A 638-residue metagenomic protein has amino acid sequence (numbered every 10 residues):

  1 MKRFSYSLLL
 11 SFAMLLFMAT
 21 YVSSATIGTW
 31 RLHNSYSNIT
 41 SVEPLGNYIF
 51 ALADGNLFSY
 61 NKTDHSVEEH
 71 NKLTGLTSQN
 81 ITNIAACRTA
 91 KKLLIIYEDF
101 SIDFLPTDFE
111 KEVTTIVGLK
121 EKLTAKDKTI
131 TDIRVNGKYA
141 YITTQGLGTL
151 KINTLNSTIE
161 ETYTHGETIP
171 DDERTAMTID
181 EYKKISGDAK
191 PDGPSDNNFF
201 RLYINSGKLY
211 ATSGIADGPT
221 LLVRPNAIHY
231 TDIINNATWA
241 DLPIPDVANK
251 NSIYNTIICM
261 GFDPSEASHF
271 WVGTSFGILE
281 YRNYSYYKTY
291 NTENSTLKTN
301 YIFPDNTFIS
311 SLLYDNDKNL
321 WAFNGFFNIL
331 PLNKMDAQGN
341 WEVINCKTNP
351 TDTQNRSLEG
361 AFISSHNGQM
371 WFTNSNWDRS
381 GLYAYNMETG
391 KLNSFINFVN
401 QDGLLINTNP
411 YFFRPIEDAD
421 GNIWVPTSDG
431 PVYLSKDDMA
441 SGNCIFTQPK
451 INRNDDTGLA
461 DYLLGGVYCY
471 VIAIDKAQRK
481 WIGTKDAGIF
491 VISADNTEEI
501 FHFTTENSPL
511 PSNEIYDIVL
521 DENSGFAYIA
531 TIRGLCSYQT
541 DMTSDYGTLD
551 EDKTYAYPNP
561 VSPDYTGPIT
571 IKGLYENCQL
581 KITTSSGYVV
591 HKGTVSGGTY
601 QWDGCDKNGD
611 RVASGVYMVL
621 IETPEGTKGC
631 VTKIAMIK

Functional and structural regions predicted by a protein language model:
M1-T29, N319-W321: Bacterial Sec-dependent N-terminal signal peptides
S24-T554, V589, L620: Carboxylate-rich, polar loop motifs that coordinate divalent cations or form catalytic acidic clusters
S78, E576, A613-S614: Surface-exposed loops/turns
G166, E293, S596-G597, A635: A generic structural motif
L549-K581, T599-W602: Glycine-centered coil/turn sites that cap beta-strands in beta-rich domains
Q579-V590, Y617: Short, glycine-anchored, charge-dense loop/turn motifs used at functional sites
V589-V612, T623-T627: Glycine-centered tight-turn motifs at strand-turn-strand junctions
M618-K638: C-terminal tail/sorting-segment detector
